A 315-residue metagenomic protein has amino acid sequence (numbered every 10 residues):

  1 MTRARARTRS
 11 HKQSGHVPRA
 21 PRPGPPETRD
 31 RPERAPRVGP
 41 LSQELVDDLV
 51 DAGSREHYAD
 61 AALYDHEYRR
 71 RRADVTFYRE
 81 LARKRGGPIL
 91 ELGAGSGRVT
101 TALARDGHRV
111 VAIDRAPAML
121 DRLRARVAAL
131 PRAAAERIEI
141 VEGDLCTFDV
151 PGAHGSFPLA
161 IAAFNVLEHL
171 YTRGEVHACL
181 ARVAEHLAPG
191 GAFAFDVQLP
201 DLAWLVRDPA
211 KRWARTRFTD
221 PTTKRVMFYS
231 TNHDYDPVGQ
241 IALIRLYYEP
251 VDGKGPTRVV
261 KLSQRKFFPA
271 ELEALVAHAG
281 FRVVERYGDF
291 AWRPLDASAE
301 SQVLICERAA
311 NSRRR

Functional and structural regions predicted by a protein language model:
T8-K12, P32-G87: Conserved class I S-adenosyl-L-methionine
G93-G95: Class I SAM-dependent methyltransferase "Motif I" SAM/SAH-binding loop
G97, T101: Glycine-rich SAM-binding Motif I of class I
A102-F148: Class I SAM-dependent methyltransferase SAM/SAH-binding core
V150-L159: A short acidic, Gly/Pro-enriched loop at the edge of an enzyme's catalytic core that lines a small-molecule cofactor
H177-P189: A short glycine-rich, Lys/Arg-flanked "PGG" loop and its adjoining helix->strand segment in the class I
A194-L275: SAM-dependent methyltransferase
S263-R315: C-terminal lobe and adjacent flexible extensions of AdoMet/dcAdoMet transferase-like proteins
